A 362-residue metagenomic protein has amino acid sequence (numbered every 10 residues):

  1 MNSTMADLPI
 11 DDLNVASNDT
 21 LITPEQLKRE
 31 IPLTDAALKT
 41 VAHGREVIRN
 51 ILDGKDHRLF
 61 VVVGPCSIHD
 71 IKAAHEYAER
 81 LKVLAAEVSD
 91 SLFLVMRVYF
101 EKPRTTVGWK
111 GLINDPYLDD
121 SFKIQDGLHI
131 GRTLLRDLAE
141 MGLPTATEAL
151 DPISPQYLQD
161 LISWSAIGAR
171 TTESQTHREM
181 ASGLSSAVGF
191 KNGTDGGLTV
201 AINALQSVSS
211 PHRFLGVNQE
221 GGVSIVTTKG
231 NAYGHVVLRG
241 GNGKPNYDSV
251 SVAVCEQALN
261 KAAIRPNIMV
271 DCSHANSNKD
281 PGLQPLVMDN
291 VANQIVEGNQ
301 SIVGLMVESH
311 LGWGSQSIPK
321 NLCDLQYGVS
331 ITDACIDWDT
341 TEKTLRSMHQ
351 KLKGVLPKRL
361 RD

Functional and structural regions predicted by a protein language model:
N2, A6-D12, A78, S91-Y247 (+9 more regions): Active-site-facing alpha/beta catalytic cores
D11-D53: N- or domain-start disorder-to-order transition segments that initiate the globular core
V15-Q26, L33, F100-T106, K110-Q125 (+3 more regions): Domain-level signal for soluble alpha/beta catalytic cores
R49-H57, N260-I264: Glycine-rich phosphate/diphosphate-binding loops that line cofactor/substrate pockets in enzymes
F60-A73, D333: Conserved phosphate/anionic-ligand binding catalytic regions in large, soluble enzymes, centered on
G64, V270, D337: Conserved, mostly hydrophobic/aromatic
V296-D362: Active-site or pore-adjacent capping/gating segments
